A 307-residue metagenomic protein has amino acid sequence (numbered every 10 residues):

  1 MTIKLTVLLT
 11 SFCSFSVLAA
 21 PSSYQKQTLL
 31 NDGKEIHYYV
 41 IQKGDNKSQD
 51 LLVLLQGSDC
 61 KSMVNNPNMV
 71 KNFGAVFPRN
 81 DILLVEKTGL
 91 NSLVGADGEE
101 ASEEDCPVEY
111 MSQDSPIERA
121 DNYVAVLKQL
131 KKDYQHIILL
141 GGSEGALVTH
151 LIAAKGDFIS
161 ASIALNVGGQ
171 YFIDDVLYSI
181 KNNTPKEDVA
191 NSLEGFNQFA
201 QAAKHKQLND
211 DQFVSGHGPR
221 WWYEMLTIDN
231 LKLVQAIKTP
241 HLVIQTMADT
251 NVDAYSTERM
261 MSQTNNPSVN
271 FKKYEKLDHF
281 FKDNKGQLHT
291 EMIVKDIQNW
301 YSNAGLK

Functional and structural regions predicted by a protein language model:
A20-N46: N-terminal cap/lid segment of alpha/beta-hydrolase-fold proteins
S48-G57: Short beta-strand element of the alpha/beta-hydrolase
S58-F77: Short substrate-entry loop that stabilizes the transition state in hydrolases
N66-N68, T239, V252-Q263: Short alpha-helix in the alpha/beta-hydrolase fold that links the catalytic acid
G74-E104: Conserved alpha/beta-hydrolase
A101-K131: Alpha/beta-hydrolase active-site loop
I237, V243-Q245: Short beta-strand/loop motif that positions the catalytic acidic residue of the alpha/beta-hydrolase fold
L277-K307: Catalytic active-site module of serine/aspartate enzymes centered on a nucleophile-bearing elbow/loop
